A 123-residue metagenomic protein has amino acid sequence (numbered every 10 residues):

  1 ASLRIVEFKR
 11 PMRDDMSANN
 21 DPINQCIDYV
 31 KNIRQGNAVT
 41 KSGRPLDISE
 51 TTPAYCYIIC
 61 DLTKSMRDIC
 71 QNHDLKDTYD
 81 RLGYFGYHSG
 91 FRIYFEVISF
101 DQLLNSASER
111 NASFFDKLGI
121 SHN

Functional and structural regions predicted by a protein language model:
A1-N123: Charged, terminal alpha-helix-loop-beta segments that serve as non-catalytic nucleic-acid engagement and/or assembly
